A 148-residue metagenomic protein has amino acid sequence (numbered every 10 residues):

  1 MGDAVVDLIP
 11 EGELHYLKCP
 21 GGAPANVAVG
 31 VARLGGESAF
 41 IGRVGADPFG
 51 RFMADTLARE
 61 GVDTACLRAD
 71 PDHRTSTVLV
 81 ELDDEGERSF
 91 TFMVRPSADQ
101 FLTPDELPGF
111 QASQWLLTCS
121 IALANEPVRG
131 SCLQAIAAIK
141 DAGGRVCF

Functional and structural regions predicted by a protein language model:
M1-E11: Positively charged, low-complexity intrinsically disordered leader regions
G2-A4, A28-G30, K140-A142: Short, flexible segments with low predicted structural confidence
V5, G45, A122: Catalytic metal-binding/acid-base residues of hydrolase active sites
I9, I41, V80, I121 (+1 more regions): Weak global preference for isoleucine
P10, L14, E126-P127: Active-site-proximal flexible loops/turns
G12-E87, V94-D99: Substrate-binding N-lobe of the ribokinase-like
T56-A58, T64, E87-F148: Ribokinase/PfkB-type carbohydrate-kinase core domain
